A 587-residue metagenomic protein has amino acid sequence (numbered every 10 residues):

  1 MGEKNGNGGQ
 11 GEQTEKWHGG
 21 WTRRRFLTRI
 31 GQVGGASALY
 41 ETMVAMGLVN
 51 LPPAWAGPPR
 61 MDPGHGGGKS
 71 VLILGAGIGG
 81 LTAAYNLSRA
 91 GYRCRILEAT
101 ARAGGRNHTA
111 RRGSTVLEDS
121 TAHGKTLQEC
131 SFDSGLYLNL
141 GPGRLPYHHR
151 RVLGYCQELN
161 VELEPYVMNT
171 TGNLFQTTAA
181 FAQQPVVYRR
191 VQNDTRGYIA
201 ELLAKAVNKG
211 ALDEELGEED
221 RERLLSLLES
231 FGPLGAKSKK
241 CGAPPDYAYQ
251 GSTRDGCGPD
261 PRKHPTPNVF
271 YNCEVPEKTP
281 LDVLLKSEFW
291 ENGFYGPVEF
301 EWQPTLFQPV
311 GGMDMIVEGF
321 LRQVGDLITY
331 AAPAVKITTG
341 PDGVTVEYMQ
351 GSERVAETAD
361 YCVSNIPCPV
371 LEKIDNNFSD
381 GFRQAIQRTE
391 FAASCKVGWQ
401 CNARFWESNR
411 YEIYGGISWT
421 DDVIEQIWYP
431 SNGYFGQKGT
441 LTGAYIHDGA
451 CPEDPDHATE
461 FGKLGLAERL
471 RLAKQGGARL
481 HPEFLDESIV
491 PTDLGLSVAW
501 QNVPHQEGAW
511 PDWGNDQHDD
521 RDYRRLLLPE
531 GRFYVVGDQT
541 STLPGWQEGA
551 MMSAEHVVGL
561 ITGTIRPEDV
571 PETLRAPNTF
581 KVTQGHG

Functional and structural regions predicted by a protein language model:
G11-E12, W17, D62-H65, E129-Y137 (+4 more regions): Short glycine/proline-rich turn/loop motifs
E12-K16, G20-W21, R29, V33-P58 (+5 more regions): Conserved flavin/dinucleotide-binding core of flavoenzymes
P59-N208, N365: N-terminal glycine-rich phosphate/pyrophosphate-binding loop and immediately adjacent elements
V207-P333, P341-G343, T358, D375 (+2 more regions): Active-site/ligand-binding neighborhood in enzyme catalytic cores
S352-Y361: Core beta-strand elements of the Rossmann-like FAD/NAD(P) dinucleotide-binding domain in flavoenzyme oxidoreductases
S364-G381: Flavin (primarily FAD) binding-site architecture
R383-R410: Central beta-strand plus flanking loop segment that forms part of the substrate or channel wall within the catalytic
